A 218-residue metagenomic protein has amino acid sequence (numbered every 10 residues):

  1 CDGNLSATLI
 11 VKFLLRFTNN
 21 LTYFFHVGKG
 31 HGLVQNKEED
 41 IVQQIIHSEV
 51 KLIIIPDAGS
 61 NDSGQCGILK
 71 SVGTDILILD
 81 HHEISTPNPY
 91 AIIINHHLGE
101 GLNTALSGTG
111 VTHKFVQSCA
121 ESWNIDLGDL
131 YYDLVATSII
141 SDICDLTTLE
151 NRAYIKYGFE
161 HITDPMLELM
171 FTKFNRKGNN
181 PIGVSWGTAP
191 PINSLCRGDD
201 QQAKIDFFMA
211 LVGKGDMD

Functional and structural regions predicted by a protein language model:
C1-D218: Replace "Mg2+/Mn2+-dependent" with "divalent metal-dependent
